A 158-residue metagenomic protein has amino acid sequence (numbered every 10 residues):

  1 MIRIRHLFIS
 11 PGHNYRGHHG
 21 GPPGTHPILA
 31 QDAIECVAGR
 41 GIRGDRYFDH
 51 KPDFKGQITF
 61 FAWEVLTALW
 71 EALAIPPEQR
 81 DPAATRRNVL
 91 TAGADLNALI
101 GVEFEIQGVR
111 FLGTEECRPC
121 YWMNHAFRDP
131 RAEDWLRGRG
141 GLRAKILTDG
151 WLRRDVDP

Functional and structural regions predicted by a protein language model:
M1-I106: Electropositive, beta-rich accessory/interaction domains or terminal extensions that provide binding surfaces
R46, T114, R154: Short acidic, gly/pro-rich beta-turn/loop elements at beta-sheet edges and active-site/ligand-binding grooves
T91-L147: Glycine-rich active-site loops that engage anionic ligands at enzyme catalytic sites
L142-P158: Well-ordered alpha/beta subsegment
